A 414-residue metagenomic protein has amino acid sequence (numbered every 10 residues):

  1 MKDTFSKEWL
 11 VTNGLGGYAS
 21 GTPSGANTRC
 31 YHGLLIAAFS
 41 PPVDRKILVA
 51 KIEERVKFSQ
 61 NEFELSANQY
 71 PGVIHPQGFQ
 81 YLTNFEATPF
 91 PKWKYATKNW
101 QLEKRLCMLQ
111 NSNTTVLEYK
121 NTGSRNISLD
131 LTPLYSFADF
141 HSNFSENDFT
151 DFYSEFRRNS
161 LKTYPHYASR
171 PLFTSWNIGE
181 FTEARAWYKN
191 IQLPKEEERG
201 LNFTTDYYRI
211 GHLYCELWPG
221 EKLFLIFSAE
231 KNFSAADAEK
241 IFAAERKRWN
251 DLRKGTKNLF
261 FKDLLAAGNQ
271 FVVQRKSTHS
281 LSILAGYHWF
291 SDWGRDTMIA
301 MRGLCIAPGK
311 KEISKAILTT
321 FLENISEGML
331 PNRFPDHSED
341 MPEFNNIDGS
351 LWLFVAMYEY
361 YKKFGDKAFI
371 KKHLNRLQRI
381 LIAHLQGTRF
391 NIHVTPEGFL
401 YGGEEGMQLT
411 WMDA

Functional and structural regions predicted by a protein language model:
M1-A414: Acidic, mature catalytic/reactive cores of soluble proteins
